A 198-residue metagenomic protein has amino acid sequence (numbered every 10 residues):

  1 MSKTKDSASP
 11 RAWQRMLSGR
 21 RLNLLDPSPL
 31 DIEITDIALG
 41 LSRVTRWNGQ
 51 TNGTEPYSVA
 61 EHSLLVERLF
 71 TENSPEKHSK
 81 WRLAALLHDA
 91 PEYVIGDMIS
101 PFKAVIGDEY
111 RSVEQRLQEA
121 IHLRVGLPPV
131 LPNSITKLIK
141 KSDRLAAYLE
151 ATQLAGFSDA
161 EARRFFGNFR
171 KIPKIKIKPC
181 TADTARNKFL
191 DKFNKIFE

Functional and structural regions predicted by a protein language model:
M1-E198: Metal-dependent phosphohydrolase cores
